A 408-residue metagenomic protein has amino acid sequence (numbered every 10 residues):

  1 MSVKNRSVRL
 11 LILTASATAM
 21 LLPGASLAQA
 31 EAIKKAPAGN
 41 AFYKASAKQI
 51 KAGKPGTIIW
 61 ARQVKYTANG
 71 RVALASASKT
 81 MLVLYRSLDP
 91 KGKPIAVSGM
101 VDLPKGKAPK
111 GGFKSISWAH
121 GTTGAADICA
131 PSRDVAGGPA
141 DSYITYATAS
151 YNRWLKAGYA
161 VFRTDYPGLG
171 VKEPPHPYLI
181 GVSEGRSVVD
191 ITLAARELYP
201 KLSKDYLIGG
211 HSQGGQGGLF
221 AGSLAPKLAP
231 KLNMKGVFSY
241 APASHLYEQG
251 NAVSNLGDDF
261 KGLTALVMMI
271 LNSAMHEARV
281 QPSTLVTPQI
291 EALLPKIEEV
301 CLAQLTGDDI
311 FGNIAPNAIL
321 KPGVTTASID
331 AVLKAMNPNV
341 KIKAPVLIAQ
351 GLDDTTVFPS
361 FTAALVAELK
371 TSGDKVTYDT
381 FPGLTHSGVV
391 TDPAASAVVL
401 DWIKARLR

Functional and structural regions predicted by a protein language model:
Q29-A108, K370: Catalytic-loop region of hydrolases
A47, A243-N339: Accessory cap/linker subdomain of secreted extracellular hydrolases
P90-S98, D102-A157: Short, surface-exposed "cap/lid" segments of acyl-processing enzymes
Y178-L198: Alpha/beta-hydrolase active-site loop
L193-Y199, S203-G262: Primarily recognizes the serine-hydrolase "nucleophile elbow" in alpha/beta-hydrolase and SGNH/GDSL folds
L246, L352-V357: Acidic catalytic loop of the alpha/beta-hydrolase fold
D330-A331, A363-A364, K370-R408: C-terminal catalytic histidine-bearing segment of alpha/beta-hydrolase fold enzymes
I342, L347-D354: Short beta-strand/loop motif that positions the catalytic acidic residue of the alpha/beta-hydrolase fold
